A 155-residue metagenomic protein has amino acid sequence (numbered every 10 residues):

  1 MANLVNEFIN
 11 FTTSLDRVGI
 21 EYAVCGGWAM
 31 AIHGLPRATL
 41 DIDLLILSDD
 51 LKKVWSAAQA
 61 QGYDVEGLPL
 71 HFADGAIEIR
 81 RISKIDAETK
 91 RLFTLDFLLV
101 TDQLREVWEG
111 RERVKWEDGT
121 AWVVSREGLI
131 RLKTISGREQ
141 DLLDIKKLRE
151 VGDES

Functional and structural regions predicted by a protein language model:
M1-S155: Compositionally biased terminal segments of proteins
